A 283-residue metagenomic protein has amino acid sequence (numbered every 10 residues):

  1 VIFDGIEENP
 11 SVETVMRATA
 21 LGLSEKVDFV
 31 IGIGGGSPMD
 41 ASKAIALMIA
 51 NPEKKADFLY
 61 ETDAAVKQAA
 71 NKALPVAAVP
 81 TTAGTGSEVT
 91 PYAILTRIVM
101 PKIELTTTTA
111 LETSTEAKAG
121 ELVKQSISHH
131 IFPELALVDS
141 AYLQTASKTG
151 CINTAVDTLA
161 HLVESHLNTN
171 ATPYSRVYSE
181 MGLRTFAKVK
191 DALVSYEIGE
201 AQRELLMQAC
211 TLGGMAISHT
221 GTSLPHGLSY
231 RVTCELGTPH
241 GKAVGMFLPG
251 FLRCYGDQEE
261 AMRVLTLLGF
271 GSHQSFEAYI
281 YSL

Functional and structural regions predicted by a protein language model:
I2-V12: Short beta->alpha junction loops
E7, I33-G35, T222, G237-A243: Active-site nucleophile and cofactor-binding loops and adjacent substrate-binding regions of central metabolic enzymes
E13-A20, S24-A141: Glycine/threonine-rich beta-strand-loop-alpha-helix active-site module that forms ligand/phosphate-binding
A18, A41-A46, L162-V163, F186-V189 (+3 more regions): Buried hydrophobic packing segments
G84, T211-P239: Glycine-rich phosphate/pyrophosphate-binding beta-alpha loops
Y92-T220: Carboxylate- and glycine-rich phosphate/diphosphate-binding segment that chelates Mg2+/Mn2+
V232-L283: Gly/Pro-rich interdomain helix-loop hinge
